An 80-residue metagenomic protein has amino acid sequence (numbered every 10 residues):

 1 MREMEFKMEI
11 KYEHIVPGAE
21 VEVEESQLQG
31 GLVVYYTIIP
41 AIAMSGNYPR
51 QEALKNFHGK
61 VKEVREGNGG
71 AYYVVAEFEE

Functional and structural regions predicted by a protein language model:
M4-K11: Short alpha-helix capping/helix-loop boundary micro-motifs
P17-V21: Loop/turn positions that initiate beta-strands
L28-P40: Short, Lys/Arg- and Gly-enriched loop/turn segments at beta-strand edges
M44-L54: Acidic, low-complexity, intrinsically disordered interaction modules
A53-E80: Short, compact, well-ordered microdomains
